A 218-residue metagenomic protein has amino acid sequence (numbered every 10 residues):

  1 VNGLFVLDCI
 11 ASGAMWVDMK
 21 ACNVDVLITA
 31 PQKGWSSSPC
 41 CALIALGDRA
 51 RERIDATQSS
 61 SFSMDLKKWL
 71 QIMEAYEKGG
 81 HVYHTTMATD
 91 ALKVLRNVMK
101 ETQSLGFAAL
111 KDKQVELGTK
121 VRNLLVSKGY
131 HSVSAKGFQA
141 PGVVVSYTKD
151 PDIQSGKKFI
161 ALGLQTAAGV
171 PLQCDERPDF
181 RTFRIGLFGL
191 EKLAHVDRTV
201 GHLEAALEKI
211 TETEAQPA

Functional and structural regions predicted by a protein language model:
V1-C22: Catalytic PLP-binding core of fold-type I/II PLP enzymes
F5-C9, L27-A30, T166-A168: General beta-strand structural signal in soluble alpha/beta enzymes
K20-Q32, A42: Conserved active-site segment immediately N-terminal to the catalytic lysine that forms the internal aldimine
V26, C41-A45, V143-V145: Conserved hydrophobic/aromatic beta-strand scaffold that supports enzyme active sites
W35-N123, E191: Active-site C-terminal subdomain of aminotransferase-like
V126, Y130-G186, L190-R198: Conserved C-terminal alpha-helix-loop-beta "cap" of PLP-dependent enzymes that closes/shapes the active-site mouth
G189, K209-A218: Non-catalytic terminal extensions of PLP-dependent enzymes
T199-L207: Short amphipathic C-terminal alpha-helix that caps PH/PH-like domains
